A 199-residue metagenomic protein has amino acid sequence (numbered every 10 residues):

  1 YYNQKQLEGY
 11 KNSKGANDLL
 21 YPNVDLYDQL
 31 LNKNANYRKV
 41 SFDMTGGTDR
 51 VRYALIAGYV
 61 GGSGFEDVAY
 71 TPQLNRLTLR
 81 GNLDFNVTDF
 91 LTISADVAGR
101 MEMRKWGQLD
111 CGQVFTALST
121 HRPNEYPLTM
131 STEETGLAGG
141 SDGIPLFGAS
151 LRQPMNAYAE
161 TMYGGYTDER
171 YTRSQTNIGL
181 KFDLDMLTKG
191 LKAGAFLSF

Functional and structural regions predicted by a protein language model:
Y1, K189-L191: Short, Φ-rich (hydrophobic/aromatic) sequence segments
Y1-A16: Conserved small-residue
D18-G58, G62-F65, A69-Y70, R76-M155 (+1 more regions): Flexible loop and strand-edge segments within Gram-negative outer membrane beta-barrel domains
L55, A95, I178, A193-A195: Membrane-embedded beta-strand positions of outer-membrane beta-barrel proteins
G81, L180-F182: Aromatic-residue-lined binding/catalytic grooves and analogous aromatic/hydrophobic interfacial grooves in multimeric
E102, S198-F199: Short edge-strand/loop segments of extracellular domains
M162-Y166: Individual transmembrane alpha-helix segments
R173-Q175: Short, solvent-exposed loop/turn segments enriched in Ser/Thr/Gly
